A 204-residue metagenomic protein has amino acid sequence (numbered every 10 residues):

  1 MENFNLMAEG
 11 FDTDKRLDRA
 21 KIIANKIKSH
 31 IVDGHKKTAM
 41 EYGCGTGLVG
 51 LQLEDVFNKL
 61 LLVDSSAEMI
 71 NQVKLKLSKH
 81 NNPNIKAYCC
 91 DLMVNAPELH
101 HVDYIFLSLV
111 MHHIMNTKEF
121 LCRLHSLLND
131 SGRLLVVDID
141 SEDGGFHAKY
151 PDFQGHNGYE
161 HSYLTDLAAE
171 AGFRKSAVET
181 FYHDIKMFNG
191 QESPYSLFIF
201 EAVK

Functional and structural regions predicted by a protein language model:
M1-G34, V49, Q72, K79: Conserved class I S-adenosyl-L-methionine
D12-D18, M40, L135-I199: C-terminal alpha-helical "lid/dimerization" subdomain adjacent to the S-adenosyl-L-methionine
M40-V94: Class I SAM-dependent methyltransferase SAM/SAH-binding core
F106: A conserved beta-strand element that flanks and buttresses the S-adenosyl-L-methionine
L109-V110: Short catalytic micro-motifs in class I SAM-dependent methyltransferases
E119-D130: A short glycine-rich, Lys/Arg-flanked "PGG" loop and its adjoining helix->strand segment in the class I
F200-K204: C-terminal lobe and adjacent flexible extensions of AdoMet/dcAdoMet transferase-like proteins
